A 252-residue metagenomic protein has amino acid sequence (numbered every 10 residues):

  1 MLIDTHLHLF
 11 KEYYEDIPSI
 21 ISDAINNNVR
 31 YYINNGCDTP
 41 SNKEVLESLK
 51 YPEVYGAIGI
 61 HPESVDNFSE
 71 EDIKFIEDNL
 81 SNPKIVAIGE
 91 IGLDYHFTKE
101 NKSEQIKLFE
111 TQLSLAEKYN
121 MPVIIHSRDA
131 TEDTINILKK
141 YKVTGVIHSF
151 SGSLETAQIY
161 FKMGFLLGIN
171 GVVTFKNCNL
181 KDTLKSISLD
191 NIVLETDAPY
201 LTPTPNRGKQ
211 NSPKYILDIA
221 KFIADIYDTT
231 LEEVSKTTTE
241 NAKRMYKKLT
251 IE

Functional and structural regions predicted by a protein language model:
M1-E252: Mid-domain alpha/beta scaffold segments of enzyme catalytic cores
